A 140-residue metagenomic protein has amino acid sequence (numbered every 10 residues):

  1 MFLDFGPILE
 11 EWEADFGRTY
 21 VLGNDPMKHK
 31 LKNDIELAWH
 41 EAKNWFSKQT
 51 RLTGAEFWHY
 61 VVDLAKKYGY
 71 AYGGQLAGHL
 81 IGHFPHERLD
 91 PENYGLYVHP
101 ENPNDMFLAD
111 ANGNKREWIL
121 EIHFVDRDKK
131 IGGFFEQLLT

Functional and structural regions predicted by a protein language model:
M1-T140: Active-site neighborhoods and metal-handling regions in enzymes and metal-associated proteins
